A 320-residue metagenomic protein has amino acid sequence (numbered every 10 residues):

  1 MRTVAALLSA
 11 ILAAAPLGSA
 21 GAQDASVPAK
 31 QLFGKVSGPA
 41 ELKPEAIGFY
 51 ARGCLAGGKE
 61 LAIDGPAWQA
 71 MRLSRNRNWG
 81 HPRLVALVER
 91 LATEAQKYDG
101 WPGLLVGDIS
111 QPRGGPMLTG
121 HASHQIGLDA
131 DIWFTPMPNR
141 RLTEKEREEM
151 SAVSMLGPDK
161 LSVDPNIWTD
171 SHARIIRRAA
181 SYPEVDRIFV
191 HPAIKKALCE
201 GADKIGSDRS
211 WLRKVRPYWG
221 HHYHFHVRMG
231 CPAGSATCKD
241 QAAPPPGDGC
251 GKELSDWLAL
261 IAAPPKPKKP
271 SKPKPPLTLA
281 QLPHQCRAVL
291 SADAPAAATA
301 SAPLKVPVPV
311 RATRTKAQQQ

Functional and structural regions predicted by a protein language model:
A6-P16: Bacterial N-terminal signal peptides
L17-A22: Sec/Tat signal peptide C-region and signal peptidase I cleavage site
Q23-A29, K145-Q320: Catalytic cores and adjacent binding grooves of peptidoglycan-active enzymes
Q23-P44: Solvent-exposed N-terminal domain segments of exported/luminal and surface proteins
F33-K35, L87-T119, F189-K214: Extended, low-complexity, intrinsically disordered C-terminal regulatory tails of eukaryotic serine/threonine kinases
G38-V106, W168-R177, Y182-V185: Active-site acidic/histidine clusters and adjacent loop/turn architecture that either coordinate catalytic ions
D99-W101, Q125-D129, H222-H224: Extracytoplasmic
Q111-P165, V227: Acidic/His-rich structured neighborhood in mature extracellular/periplasmic domains
